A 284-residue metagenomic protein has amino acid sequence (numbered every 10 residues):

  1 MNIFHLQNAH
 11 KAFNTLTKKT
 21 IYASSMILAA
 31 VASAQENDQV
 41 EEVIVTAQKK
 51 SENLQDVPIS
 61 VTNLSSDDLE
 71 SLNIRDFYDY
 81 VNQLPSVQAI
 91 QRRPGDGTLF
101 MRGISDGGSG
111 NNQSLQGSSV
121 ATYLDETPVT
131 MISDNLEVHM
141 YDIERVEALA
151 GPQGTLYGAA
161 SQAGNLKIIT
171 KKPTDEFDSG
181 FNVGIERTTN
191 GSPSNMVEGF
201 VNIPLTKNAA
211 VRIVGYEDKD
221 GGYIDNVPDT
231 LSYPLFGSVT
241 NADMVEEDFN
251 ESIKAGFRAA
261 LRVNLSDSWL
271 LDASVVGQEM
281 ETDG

Functional and structural regions predicted by a protein language model:
M1-L72, Y78-Q83, N202, D267 (+1 more regions): N-terminal Sec signal peptide and the immediately downstream disordered periplasmic leader that contains the TonB box
N53, G97, S118-V120, D175-S179 (+3 more regions): Outer-envelope beta-barrel architecture signal
V61, L69, V81, V146-G151 (+2 more regions): Non-catalytic regulatory/gating segments with a bias toward low-complexity or hydrophobic composition
L72, D96, G117-S119, A163 (+5 more regions): Transmembrane beta-barrel architecture of outer-membrane proteins
F77, T98-F100, Y123, A148 (+2 more regions): N-terminal periplasmic accessory domains that precede and gate Gram-negative outer-membrane beta-barrel machines
Y78, N82-D125: Extracytoplasmic beta-strand/coil segments of soluble accessory domains associated with Gram-negative outer-membrane
N111-Q113, S119-P152, G199: Short acidic/polar hinge/loop motifs at secondary-structure boundaries that mediate gating or recognition
T189-D283: Transmembrane beta-barrel wall of Gram-negative outer-membrane proteins
